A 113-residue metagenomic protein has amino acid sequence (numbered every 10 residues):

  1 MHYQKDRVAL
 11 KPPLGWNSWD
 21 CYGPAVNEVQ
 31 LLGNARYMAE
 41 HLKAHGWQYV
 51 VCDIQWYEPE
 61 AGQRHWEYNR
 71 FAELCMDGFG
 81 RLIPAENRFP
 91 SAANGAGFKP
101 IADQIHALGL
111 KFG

Functional and structural regions predicted by a protein language model:
M1-C21, A25: Mature N-terminal, pre-catalytic/accessory segment of carbohydrate-active enzymes
G23, N27, P90-S91: Short secondary-structure transition/capping motifs
V26-A35: Short, polar loop/linker segments at the starts of domains and inter-domain junctions
N34, M38-G113: Aromatic-lined carbohydrate-binding/catalytic grooves of carbohydrate-active enzymes
